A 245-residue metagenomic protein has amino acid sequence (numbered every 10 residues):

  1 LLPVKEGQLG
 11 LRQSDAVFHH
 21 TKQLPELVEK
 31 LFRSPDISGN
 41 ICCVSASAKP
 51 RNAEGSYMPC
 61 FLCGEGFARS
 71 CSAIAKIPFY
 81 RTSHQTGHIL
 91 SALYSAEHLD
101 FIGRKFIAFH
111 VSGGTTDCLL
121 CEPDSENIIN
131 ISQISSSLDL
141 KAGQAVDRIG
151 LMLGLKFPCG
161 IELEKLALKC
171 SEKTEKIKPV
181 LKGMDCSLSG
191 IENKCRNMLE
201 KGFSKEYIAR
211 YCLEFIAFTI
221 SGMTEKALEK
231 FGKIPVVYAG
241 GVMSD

Functional and structural regions predicted by a protein language model:
L1-C43, P50: N-terminal beta-alpha supersecondary unit
E29-R69, A73: Short beta-strand-loop/turn "lid" adjacent to the catalytic site in phosphate-handling enzymes
S38-K49, F231-M243: Short glycine-rich phosphate-binding loop at a beta-alpha junction
S45-A46, F79-H84, L140, Y238: General beta-strand structural signal in soluble alpha/beta enzymes
I77-F106: Conserved phosphate-binding catalytic cores of ATP/NTP-utilizing and phosphoryl-transfer enzymes
S83-T86, E122-K169, N193-G202: Glycine-rich phosphate-binding loop plus the immediately following alpha-helix
L90, A108-H110, T116-L120: Short beta-strand scaffold segments in enzyme catalytic cores
I161-V236, V242-D245: A contiguous, well-structured pocket-lining segment that forms one wall/lid of small-molecule binding clefts in soluble
